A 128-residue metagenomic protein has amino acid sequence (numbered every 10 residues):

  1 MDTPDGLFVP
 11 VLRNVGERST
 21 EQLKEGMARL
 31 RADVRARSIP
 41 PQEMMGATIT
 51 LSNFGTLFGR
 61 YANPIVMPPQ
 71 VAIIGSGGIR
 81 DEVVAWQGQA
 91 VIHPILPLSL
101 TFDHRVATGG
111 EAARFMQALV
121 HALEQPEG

Functional and structural regions predicted by a protein language model:
M1-G128: C-terminal catalytic/motor cores of large multi-domain enzyme assemblies
